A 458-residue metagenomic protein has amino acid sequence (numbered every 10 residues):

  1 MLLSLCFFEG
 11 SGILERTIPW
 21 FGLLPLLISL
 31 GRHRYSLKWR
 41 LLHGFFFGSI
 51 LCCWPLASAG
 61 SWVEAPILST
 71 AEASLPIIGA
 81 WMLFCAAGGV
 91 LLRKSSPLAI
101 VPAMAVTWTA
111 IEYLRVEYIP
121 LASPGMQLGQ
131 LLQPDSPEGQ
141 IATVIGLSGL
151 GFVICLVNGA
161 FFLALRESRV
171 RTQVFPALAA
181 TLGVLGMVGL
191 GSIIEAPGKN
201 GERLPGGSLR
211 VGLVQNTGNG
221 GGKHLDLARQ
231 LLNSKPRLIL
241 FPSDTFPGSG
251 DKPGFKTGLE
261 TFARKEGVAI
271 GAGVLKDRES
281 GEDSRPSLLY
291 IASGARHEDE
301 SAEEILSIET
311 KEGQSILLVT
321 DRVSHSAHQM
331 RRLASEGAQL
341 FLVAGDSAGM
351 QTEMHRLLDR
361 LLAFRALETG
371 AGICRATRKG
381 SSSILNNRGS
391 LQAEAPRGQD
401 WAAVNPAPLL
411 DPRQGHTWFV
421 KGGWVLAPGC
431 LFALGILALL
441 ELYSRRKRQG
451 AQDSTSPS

Functional and structural regions predicted by a protein language model:
M1-G198, G337-L340, A344, Q351-M354 (+6 more regions): Membrane-embedded alpha-helical bundles of multi-pass enzymes that act on lipidic or dolichyl-linked glycan substrates
L14-T17, L51, P55, E112 (+7 more regions): Active-site beta-strand/loop signature of hydrolases that rely on acidic residues for catalysis
A105, L238, D251-D283, L288 (+2 more regions): CN hydrolase (nitrilase-like) catalytic-core segments centered on the catalytic cysteine and neighboring Lys/Glu
G191-S307, I373: Soluble catalytic regions of membrane-associated enzymes that act on cell-envelope and secretory-pathway components
S208-R210, Q314-L318: Residues that mark the start of a beta-strand
S293-A295, G313, P408-R413: Short loop segments at secondary-structure junctions
E304-K311, N405: Short acidic-hydrophobic surface loop/beta-edge motif
